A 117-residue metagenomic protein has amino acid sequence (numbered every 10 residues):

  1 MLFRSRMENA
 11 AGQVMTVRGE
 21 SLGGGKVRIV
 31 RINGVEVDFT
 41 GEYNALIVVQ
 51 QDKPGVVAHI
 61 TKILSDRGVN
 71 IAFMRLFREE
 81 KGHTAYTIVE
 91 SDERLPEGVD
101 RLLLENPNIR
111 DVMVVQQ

Functional and structural regions predicted by a protein language model:
M1-Q117: A conserved regulatory-domain signal marking ACT and ACT-like small-molecule sensing domains and adjacent regulatory
